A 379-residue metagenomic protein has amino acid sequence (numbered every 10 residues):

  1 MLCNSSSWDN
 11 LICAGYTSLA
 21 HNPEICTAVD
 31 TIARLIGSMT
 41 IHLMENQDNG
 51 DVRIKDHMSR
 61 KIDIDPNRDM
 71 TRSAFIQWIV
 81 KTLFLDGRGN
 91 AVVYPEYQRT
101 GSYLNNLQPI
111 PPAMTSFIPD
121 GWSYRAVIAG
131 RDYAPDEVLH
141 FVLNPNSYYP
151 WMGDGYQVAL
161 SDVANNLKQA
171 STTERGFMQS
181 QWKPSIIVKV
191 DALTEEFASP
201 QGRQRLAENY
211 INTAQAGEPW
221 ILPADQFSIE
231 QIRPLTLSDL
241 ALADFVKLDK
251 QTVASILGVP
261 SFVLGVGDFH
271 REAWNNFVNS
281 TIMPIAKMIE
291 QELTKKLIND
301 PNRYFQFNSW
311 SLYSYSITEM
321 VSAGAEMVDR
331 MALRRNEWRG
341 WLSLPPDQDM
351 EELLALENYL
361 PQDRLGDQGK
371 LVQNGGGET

Functional and structural regions predicted by a protein language model:
M1-L242, K247, T252-S255, V259 (+3 more regions): Structured, contiguous alpha/beta core segments that scaffold functional sites
M70-A74, V80-F84, R88, L160 (+3 more regions): Divalent metal-cofactor coordination and adjacent catalytic microenvironments
P219-P223, S261-E272, T294-N299: Short acidic alpha-helical/loop segments enriched in Asp/Glu that coordinate divalent cations
D239, D268, P284-K287: Conserved catalytic/coupling modules of large nucleotide/cofactor-utilizing molecular machines
D268, S309-S311, L342: Active-site proximal loops enriched in glycine and acidic residues that flank catalytic Cys/His/Asp and coordinate
A273-T281: Small-residue-rich helix-loop
S280-S309, A355-T379: Long, compositionally biased
